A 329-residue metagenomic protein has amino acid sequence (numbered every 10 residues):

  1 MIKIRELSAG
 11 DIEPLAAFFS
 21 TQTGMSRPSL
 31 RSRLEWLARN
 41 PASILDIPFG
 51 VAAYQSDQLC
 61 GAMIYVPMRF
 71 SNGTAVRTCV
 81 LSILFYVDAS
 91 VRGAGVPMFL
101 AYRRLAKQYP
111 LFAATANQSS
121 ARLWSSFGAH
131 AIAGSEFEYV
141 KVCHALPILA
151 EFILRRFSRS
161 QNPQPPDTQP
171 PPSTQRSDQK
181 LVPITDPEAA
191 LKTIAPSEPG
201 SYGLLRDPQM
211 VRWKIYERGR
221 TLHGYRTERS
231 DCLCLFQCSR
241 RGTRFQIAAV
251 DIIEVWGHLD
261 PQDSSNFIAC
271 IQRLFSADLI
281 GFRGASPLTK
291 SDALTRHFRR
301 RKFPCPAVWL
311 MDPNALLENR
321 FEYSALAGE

Functional and structural regions predicted by a protein language model:
M1-I4: Extreme N-terminal starter segment of soluble prokaryotic enzymes
L7, D11-I64, R69-N72, F127-I253: Amide-forming acyltransferase catalytic core, primarily the GNAT-like/NAT-type and related acyltransferase folds
F19, L84-Y86, W256: Short, histidine-centered active-site or binding-site loop motifs used for metal coordination, general acid-base
G50, A62, C79, Y109-F112 (+1 more regions): Beta-sheet entry/capping signal
S56, A106-Y109, R229-D231, F275-D278: Short glycine/proline-enriched coil/turn segments at helix->beta-strand junctions
C60-M98: Long, hydrophobic/aromatic-enriched structural stretches that serve as scaffold segments
P67, P110-P170, Y216-E217, L235-E329: Active-site/acyl-donor-binding loops of N-acyltransferases
V87-L105, P261-R273: Conserved acetyl-CoA-binding loop-helix of GNAT-fold acetyltransferases
